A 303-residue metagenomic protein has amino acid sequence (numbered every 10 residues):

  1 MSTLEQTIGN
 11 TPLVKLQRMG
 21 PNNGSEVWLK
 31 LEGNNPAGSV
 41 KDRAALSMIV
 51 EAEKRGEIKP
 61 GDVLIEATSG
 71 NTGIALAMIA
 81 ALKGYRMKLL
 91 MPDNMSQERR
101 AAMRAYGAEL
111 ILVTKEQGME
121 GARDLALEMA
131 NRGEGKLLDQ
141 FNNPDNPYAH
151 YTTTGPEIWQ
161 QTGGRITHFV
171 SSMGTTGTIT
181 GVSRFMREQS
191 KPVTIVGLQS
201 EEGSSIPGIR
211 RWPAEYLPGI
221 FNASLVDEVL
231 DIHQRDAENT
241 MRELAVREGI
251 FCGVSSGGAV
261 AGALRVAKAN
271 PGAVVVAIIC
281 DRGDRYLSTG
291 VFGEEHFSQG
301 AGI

Functional and structural regions predicted by a protein language model:
M1-I303: PLP-dependent amino-acid enzyme catalytic core
